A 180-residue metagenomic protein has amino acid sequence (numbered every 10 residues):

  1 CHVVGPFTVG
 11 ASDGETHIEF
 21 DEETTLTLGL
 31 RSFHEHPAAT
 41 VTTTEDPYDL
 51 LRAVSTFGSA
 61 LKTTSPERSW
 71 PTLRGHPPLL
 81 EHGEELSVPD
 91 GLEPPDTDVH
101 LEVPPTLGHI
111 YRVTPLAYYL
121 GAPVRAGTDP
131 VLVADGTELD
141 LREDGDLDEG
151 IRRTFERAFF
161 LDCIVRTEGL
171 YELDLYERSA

Functional and structural regions predicted by a protein language model:
V4-A180: Domain-scale, conserved, charged regions that form catalytic cores and adjacent regulatory/interaction surfaces
